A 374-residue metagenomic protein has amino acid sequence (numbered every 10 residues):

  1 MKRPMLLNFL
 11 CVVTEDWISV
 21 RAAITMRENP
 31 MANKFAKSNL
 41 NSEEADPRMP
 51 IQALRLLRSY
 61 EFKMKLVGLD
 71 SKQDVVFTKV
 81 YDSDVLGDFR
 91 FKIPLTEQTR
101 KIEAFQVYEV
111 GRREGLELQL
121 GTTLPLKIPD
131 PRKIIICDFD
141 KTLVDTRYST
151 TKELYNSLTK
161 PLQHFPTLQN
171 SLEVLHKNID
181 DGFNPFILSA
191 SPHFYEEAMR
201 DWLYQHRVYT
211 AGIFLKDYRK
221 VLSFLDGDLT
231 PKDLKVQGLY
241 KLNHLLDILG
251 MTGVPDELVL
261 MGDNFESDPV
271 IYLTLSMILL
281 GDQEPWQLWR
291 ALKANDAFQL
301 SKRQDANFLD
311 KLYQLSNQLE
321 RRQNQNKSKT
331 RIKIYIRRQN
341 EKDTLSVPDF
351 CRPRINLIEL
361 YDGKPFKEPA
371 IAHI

Functional and structural regions predicted by a protein language model:
M1-L124, S328, E341, D349-I374: Intrinsically disordered, serine/threonine/proline
L56-Y60, S149, S157, Y195-Q205: A metal-dependent, Asp-based hydrolase signature
V76, P129-P131: Short, small/polar residue-rich loop motifs at catalytic or cofactor-binding pockets
P125-P129, L249-T252: A short acidic-Thr-Gly-centered motif at the start of a beta-strand
K133-Y148: Asp-based phosphoryl-transfer active-site loop
T150-L172, L279-Q283: Basic, amphipathic juxtamembrane/active-site segments that coordinate anionic phosphate or diphosphate groups
K160-P185, H193-E197: Short, acidic loop-to-helix structural element flanking the phosphoryl-transfer center in phosphate-processing enzymes
P192-I374: C-terminal cap/substrate-recognition subdomain and adjoining C-terminal extension of metal-dependent phosphatase-like
